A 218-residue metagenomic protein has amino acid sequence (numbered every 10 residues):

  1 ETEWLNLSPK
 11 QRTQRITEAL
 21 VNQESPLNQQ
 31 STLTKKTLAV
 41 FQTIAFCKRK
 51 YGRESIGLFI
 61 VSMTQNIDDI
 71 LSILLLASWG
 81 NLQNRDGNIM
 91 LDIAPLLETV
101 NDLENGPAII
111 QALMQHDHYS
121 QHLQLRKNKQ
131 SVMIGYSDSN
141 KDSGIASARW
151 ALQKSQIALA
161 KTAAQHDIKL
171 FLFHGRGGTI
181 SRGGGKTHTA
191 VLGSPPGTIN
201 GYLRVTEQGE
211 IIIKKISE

Functional and structural regions predicted by a protein language model:
E1-K50: Extended, charge-enriched "interface" segments that sit outside catalytic cores
L33, S62, N66, G144-L152: Alpha-helix N-cap/helix-initiation motif
L33-K36, L58-Q65, A94-E98: Catalytic beta/alpha-barrel core
Y51-L58, K169: Short, surface-exposed connector motifs at secondary-structure boundaries
G57-M63, I89, G175: Long, charged, glycine-rich C-terminal linkers/tails
G80-E218: Catalytic or ion-translocation cores adjacent to nucleophile or general acid/base/metal-coordination motifs in diverse
